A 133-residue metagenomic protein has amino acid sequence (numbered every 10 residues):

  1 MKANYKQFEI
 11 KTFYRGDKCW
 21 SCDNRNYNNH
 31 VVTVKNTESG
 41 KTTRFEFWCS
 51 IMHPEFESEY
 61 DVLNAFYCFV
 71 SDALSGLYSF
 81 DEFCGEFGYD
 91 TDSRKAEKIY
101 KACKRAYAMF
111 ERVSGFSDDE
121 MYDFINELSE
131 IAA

Functional and structural regions predicted by a protein language model:
M1-A3, N126-A133: Short intrinsically disordered terminal tails
K2-C19: Negatively charged, low-complexity tracts enriched in Asp/Glu with abundant Ser/Thr
C19-N126: Acidic, low-complexity, intrinsically disordered interaction modules
